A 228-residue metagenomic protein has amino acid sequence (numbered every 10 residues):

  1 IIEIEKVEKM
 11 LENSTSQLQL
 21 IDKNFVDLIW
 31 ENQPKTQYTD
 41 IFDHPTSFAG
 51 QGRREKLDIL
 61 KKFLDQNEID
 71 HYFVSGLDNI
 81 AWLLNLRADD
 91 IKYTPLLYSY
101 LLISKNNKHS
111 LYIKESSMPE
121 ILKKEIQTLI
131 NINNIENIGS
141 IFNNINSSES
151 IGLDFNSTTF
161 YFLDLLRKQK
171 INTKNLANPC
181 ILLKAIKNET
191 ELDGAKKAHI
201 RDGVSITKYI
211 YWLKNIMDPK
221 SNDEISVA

Functional and structural regions predicted by a protein language model:
I1-A228: Active-site neighborhoods and metal-handling regions in enzymes and metal-associated proteins
